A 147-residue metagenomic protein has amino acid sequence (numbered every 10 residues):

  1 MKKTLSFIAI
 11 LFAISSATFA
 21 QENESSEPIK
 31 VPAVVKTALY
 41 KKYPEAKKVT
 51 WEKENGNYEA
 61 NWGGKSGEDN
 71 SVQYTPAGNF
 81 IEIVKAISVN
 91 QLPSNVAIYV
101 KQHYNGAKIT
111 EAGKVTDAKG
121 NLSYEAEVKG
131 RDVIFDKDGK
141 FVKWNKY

Functional and structural regions predicted by a protein language model:
M1-E24: Bacterial Sec-dependent N-terminal signal peptides
N23, K53, Y58, K108-T110: General marker for long, soluble alpha-helical cores
S26-E45, N90-K108, A112: Short, non-transmembrane alpha-helical segments in secretory-pathway proteins
P44-N79: N-terminal, post-signal-peptide region of Sec/Tat-exported proteins
A60, L122-R131: Conserved histidines in hydrophobic membrane contexts and catalytic metal-binding motifs
S66-Q102: Mid-chain, structured segments of secreted extracytoplasmic proteins
N70-E82, V133-K146: A short, surface-exposed beta-strand/turn
A97, K101-N121, K137-Y147: Flexible "stalk/tail and boundary" regions
